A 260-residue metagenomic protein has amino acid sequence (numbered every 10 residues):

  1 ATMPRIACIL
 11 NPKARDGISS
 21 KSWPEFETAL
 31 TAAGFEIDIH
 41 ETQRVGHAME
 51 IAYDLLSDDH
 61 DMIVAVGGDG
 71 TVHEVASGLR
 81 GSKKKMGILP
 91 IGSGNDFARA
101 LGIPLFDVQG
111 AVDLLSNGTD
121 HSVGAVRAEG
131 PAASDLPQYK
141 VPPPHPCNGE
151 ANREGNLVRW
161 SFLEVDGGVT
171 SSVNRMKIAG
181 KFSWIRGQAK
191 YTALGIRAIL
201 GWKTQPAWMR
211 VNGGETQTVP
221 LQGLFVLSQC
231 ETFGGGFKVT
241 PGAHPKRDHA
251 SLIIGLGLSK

Functional and structural regions predicted by a protein language model:
A1-I63, H73, Q109, D113: ATP/NTP phosphate-donor binding region
I9, L89, I253-G255: Short hydrophobic segments within beta-strands
P12, G130-A132, V165-S171, Q229-T232 (+1 more regions): Glycine-rich beta-alpha junction loops
P12, V66-G68, L89-G92: Glycine-rich beta-strand-to-loop/alpha-helix junction loops that act as flexible
S19, E74-A76, A98-A100, S172 (+1 more regions): Short glycine-/acidic-enriched loop or helix-start segments at secondary-structure transitions that form or flank
A33, G81-K85, L89-G223: Catalytic core of DAGKc-family lipid kinases
T71-K84: Short Gly/Thr/Asp-enriched flexible loops that form oxyanion-binding sites at enzyme active sites
V211-G213, L221-K260: Internal anion-binding site segments
